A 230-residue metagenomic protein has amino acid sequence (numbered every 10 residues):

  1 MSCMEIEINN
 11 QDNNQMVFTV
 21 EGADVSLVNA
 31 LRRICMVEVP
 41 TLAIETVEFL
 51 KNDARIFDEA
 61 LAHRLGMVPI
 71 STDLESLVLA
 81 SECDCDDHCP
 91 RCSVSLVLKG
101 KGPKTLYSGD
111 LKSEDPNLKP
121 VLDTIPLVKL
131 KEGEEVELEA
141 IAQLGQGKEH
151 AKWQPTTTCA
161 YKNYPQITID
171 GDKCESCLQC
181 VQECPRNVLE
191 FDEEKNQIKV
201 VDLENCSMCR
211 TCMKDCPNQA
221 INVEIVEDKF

Functional and structural regions predicted by a protein language model:
M1-F230: Protein-protein interaction/assembly regions in multi-subunit complexes
